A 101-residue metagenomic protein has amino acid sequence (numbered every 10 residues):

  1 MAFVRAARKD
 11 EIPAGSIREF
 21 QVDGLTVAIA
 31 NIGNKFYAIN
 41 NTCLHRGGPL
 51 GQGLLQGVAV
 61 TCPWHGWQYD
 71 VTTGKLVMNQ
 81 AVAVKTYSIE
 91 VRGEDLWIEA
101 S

Functional and structural regions predicted by a protein language model:
M1-G57, D70-V71, K75, A83-S101: N-terminal pre-ligand scaffold of iron-sulfur
C43, C62-H65: Short cysteine clusters
Q80: Glycine/small-residue-rich loop that forms an oxyanion/phosphate-binding "nest" at active or ligand-binding sites
